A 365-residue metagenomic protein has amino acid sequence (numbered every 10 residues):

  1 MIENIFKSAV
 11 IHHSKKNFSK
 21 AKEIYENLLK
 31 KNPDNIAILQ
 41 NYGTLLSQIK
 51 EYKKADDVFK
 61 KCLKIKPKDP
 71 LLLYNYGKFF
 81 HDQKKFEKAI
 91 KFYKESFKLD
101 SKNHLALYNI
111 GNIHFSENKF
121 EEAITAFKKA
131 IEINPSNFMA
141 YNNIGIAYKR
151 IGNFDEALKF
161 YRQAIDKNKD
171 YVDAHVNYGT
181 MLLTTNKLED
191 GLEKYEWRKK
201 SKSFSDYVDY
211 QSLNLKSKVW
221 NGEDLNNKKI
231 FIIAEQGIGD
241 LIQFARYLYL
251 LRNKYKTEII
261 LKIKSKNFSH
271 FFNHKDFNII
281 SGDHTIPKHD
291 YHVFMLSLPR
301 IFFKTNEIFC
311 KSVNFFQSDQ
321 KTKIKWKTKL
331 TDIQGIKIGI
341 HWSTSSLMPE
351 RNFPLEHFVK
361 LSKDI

Functional and structural regions predicted by a protein language model:
M1-I365: Alpha-helical solenoid repeat scaffolds of the TPR/TPR-like class and their adjacent stem/linker regions that mediate
